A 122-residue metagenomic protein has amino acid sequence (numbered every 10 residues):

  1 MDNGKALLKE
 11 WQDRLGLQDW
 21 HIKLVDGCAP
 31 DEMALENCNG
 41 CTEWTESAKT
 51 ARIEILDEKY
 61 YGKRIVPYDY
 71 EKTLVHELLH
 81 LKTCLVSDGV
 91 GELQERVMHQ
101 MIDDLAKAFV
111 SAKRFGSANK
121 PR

Functional and structural regions predicted by a protein language model:
M1-H21: Zn2+-dependent metallopeptidase catalytic core
G27-E54: Catalytic zinc-binding patch centered on the HExxH motif and its immediate surroundings that defines zinc-dependent
E54-T73, L93: Short pre-active-site segment immediately N-terminal to the catalytic Zn-binding motif
Y61-G62, C84-D88: General structural signal for alpha-helix termini and helix-helix connectors
K72-C84: Active-site recognition of the HExxH zinc-binding catalytic motif
D88-R122: Post-HExxH zinc-binding segment in Zn-dependent metallohydrolases
